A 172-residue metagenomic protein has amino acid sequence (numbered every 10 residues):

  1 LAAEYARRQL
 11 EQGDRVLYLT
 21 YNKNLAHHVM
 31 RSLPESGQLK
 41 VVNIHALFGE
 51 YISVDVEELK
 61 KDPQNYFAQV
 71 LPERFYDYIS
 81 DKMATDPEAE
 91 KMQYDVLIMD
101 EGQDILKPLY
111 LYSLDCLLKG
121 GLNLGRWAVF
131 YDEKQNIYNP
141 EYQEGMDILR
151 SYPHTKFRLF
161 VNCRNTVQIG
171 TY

Functional and structural regions predicted by a protein language model:
L1-V56, Q64-N65, A84, M92 (+1 more regions): Conserved helicase motor core of SF1/SF2 NTP-dependent helicases
L59-D81: Short glycine-rich substrate-engagement loop in P-loop NTPases that contacts/grips substrate
I79-A89: Conserved alpha-helical scaffold flanking the Walker A/P-loop in AAA+ ATPase domains
